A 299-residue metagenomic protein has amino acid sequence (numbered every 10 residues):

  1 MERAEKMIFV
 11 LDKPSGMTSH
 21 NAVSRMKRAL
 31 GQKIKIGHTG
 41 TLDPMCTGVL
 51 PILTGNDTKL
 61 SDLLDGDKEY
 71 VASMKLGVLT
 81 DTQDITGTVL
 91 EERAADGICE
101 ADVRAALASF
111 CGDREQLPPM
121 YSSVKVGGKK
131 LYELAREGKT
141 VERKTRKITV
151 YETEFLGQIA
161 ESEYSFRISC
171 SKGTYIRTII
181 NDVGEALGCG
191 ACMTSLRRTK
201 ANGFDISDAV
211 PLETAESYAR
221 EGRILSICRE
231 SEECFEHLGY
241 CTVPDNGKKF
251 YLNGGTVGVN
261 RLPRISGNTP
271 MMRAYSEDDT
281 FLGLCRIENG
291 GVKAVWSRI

Functional and structural regions predicted by a protein language model:
M1-P14, H20-V49, G66, A101-R104 (+2 more regions): Accessory RNA 3′-end/elbow-binding domains used by RNA modification enzymes
I52: Phosphate-centric recognition/catalysis
G55-T58, V78-L79: Short, charged/polar surface micro-motifs in flexible loops or helix N-caps
L63-P118: Acidic, low-complexity central loop/insert segments
A72-M74, T153, F166, L196 (+1 more regions): A structural signal for short, well-ordered beta-strand segments
S122, V126-Y151: Extended alpha-helical targeting/anchoring segments, especially N-terminal organellar/secretory targeting helices
S123, S162-I206: Pseudouridine synthase
K147-Y164: Helix-hairpin-helix/helix-loop-helix acidic hairpins
